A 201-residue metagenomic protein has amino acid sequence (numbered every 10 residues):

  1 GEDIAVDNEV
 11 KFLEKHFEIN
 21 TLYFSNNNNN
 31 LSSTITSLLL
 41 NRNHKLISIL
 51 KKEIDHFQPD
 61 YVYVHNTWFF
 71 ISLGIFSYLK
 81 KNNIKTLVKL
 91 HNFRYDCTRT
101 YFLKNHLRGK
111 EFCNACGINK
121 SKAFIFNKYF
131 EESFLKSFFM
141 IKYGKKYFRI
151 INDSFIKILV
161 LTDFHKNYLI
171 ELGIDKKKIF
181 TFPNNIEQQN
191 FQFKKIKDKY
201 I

Functional and structural regions predicted by a protein language model:
G1-N27, D55-F57, Y78-K85: N-terminal subdomain of nucleotide-sugar transferases
E2-V6, H65, I71, L90 (+2 more regions): Replace "coordinates the UDP/GDP/TDP-sugar" with "coordinates nucleotide-activated sugar donors
F24-K51, Y63-W68, N127-F139: A short, charged, and often flexible helix/loop element on the N-terminal side of the glycosyltransferase catalytic
K51-I71, I84-H91: Short N-terminal targeting/anchoring amphipathic segment
I75, F164-K166: Alpha-helix capping/helix-boundary segments
K81, R94, N105-I158, N167: Membrane-proximal helix-turn-helix segments that form the acceptor-binding/catalytic region of lipid-linked
L159, K195-I201: Conserved donor-binding/catalytic core segment of Leloir-type glycosyltransferases
F164, N185, K197: Carbohydrate-associated surface elements
